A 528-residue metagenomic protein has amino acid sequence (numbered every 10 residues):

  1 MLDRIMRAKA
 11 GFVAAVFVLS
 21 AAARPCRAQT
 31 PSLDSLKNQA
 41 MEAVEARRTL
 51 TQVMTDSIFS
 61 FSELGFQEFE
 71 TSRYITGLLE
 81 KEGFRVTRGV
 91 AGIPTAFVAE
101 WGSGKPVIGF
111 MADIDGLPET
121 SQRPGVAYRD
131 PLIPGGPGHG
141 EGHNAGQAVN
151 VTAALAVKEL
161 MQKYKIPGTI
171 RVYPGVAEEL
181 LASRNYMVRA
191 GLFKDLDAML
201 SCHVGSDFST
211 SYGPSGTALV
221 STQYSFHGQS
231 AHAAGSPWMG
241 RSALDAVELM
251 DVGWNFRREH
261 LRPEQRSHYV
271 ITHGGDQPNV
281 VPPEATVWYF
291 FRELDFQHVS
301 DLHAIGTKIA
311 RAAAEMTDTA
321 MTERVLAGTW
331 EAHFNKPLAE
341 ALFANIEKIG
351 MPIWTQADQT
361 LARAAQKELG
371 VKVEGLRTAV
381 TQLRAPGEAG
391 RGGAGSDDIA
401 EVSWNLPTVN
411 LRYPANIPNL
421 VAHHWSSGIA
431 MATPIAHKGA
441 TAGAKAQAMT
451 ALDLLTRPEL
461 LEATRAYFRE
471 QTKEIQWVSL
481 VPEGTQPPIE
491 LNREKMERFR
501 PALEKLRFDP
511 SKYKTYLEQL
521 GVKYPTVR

Functional and structural regions predicted by a protein language model:
M1-R7: N-terminal secretory signal peptides that target proteins for export/translocation
K9-R27: Bacterial N-terminal signal peptides
Q29, S35, L244, E248-R528: Metal-dependent amide/peptide-bond hydrolase catalytic core, centered on the "pita-bread" metallohydrolase fold
T30-H139, A148-T169: Acidic/His- and Gly-rich active-site-bordering loop/insert found across diverse amide/peptide-bond hydrolases
V44-T51, T55, F59-S62, G83 (+7 more regions): Sec/Tat-exported extracytoplasmic proteins
I58, L79, A99, F110 (+10 more regions): Divalent metal-coordination and catalytic microenvironments
P124-G140, H227-A231, R384, H424-T433: Glycine/charged-rich beta-loop-alpha catalytic/anionic-binding loops adjacent to active sites
R129-G138, N144-A145, M161-P282, R292 (+1 more regions): Histidine/acidic-residue-rich, glycine-tolerant segments that coordinate divalent metal ions
